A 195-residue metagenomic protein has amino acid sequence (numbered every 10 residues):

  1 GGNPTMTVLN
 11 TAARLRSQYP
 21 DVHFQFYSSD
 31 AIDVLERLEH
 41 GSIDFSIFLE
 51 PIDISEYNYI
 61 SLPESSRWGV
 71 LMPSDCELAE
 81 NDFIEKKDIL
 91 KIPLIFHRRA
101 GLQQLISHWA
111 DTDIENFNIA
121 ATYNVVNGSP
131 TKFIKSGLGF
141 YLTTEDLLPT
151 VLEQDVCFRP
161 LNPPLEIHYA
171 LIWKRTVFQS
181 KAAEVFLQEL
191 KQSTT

Functional and structural regions predicted by a protein language model:
G1, Y27, F45-E50, P73 (+1 more regions): Short beta-strand elements of ligand-binding domains
G1-Y19, H23-Q25, S29-E36, F178-K181: N-terminal winged-helix
P4, D30-I43, L49, A100-C157: Hydrophobic hinge/microswitch elements
T7, R159-T195: A late-sequence structural motif
S55-S61, S65-S66, G128-T176: Beta-alpha-beta core module
Y57-L94: Flexible hinge/capping segments at coil-to-helix
D75-E85, L102, P163-L165, T176-A182: Short helix-loop capping/hinge motifs at secondary-structure junctions, enriched in acidic/polar residues
I92-E115, Q179-A183, L187: Secondary-structure junction motif
